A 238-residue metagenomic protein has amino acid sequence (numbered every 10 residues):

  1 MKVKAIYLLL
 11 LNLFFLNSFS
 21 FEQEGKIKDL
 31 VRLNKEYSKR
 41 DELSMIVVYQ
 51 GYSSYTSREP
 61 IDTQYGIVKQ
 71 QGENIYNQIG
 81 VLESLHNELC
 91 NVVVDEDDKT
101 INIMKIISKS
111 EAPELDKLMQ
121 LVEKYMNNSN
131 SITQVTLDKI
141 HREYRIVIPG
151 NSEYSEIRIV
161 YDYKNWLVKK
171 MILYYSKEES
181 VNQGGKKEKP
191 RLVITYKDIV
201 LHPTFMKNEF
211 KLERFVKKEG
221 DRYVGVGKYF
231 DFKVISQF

Functional and structural regions predicted by a protein language model:
M1-V3: N-terminal secretory signal peptides that target proteins for export/translocation
A5-F14: Sec-dependent N-terminal signal peptides
L13, N17-E59, E219-F238: N-terminal leader/targeting segments and the immediate start of mature chains
G25-K28, M45, L121-I132: A short, amphipathic edge element
V48-I79: N-terminal, post-signal-peptide region of Sec/Tat-exported proteins
P60-Q64, I79-G80, N87-E88, S152-R158 (+1 more regions): Short, surface-exposed coil-to-beta transition loops
I67-D116: An acidic-aromatic
V135-D221: Gly/Pro-enriched, hydrophobic low-complexity segments that function as extracytoplasmic propeptides/linkers
